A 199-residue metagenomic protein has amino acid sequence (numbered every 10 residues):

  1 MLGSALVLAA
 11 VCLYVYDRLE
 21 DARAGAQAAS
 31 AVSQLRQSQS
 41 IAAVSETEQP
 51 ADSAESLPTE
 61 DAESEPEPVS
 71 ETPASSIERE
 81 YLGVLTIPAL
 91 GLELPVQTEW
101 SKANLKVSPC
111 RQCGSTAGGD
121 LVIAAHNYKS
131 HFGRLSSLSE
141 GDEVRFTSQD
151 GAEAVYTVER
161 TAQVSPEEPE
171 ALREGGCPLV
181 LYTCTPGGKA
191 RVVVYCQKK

Functional and structural regions predicted by a protein language model:
G3-K199: Solvent-exposed, non-transmembrane regions of membrane-associated and secreted proteins
